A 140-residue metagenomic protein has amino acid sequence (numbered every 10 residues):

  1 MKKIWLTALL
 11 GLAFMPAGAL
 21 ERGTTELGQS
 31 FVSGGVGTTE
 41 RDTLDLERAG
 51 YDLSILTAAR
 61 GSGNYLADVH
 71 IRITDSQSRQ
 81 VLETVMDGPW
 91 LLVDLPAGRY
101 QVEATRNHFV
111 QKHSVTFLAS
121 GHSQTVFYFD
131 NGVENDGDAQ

Functional and structural regions predicted by a protein language model:
M1-I4: Positively charged n-region of N-terminal signal peptides that target proteins for export
T7-A13: Bacterial N-terminal signal peptides
F14-G18: N-terminal signal peptide c-region/cleavage motif recognized by signal peptidases
A19-V69, F109-Q140: Primarily secretory-pathway and cell-envelope proteins
H70-V81: Short amphipathic beta-strand segments in non-cytosolic proteins
V81-M86, F117: Short beta-strand segments within Ig-like beta-sandwich modules, predominantly Fibronectin type-III
G88-D94: Short, surface-exposed beta-strand/beta-hairpin micro-motifs centered on an aromatic residue
G98-A104: A short tyrosine-centered beta-strand micro-motif
